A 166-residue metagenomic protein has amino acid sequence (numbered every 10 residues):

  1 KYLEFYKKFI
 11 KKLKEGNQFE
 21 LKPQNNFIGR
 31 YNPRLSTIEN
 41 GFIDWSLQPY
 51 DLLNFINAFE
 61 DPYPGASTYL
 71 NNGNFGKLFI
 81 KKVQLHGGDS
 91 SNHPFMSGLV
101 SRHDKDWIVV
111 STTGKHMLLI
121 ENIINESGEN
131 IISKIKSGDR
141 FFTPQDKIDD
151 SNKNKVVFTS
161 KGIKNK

Functional and structural regions predicted by a protein language model:
K1-K22: Conserved anion/nucleotide-ligand pocket segment
K1-K8, L35, L47-D51, F75: Generic recognition of short, well-ordered alpha-helical interface segments
K14, E39, M96: Short glycine/serine/threonine-biased micro-segments
F19-I28, P64-Y69: Short catalytic/ligand-gating loop segments at beta-alpha or beta-beta junctions within enzyme catalytic domains
Q24-I43: Flexible, acidic loop-helix segments that line cofactor/substrate-binding pockets
F42-K166: An anion-binding loop in the catalytic cleft
